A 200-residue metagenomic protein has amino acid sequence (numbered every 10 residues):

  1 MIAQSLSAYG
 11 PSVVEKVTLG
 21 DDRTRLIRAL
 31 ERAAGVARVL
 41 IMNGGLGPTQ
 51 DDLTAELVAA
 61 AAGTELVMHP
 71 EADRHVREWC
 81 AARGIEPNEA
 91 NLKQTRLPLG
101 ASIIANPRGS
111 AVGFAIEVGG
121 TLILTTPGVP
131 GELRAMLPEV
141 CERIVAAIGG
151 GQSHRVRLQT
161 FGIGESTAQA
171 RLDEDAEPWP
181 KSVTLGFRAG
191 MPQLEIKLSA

Functional and structural regions predicted by a protein language model:
A3-A82, E86-Q94: N-terminal small/polar loop signature for handling phosphorylated ligands or for N-terminal nucleophile
A8-P11, P98, V118, P180-S182: Short, well-ordered coil/turn elements that cap or connect secondary structure elements
G10, G20, G44-G47, G63 (+5 more regions): Glycine-centered flexibility sites
S12-E15, G100-S102, L122, T184: Conserved beta-strand segments of alpha/beta enzyme cores
G35, L97, R108-S110, K181 (+1 more regions): Short, basic and Ser/Thr-rich N-terminal targeting/leader segments
D52-I148: Proline/glycine-rich low-complexity loops and linkers
E117-P192, K197-S199: Accessory alpha-helical/coil subdomains and C-terminal extensions that flank or cap enzyme catalytic cores
